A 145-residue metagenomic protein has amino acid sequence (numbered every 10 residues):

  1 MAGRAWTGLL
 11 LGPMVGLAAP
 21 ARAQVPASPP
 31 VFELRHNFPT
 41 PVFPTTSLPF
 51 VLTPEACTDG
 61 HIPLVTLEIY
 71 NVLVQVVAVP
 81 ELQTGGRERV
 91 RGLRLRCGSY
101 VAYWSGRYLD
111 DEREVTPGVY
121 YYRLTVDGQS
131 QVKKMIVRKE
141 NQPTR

Functional and structural regions predicted by a protein language model:
T7-G16: Bacterial N-terminal signal peptides
A21-R35, T46, R113, P117-R145: C-terminal tail/sorting-segment detector
V25-E68: Glycine-centered coil/turn sites that cap beta-strands in beta-rich domains
N37-T40, F50, V74, W104 (+2 more regions): Terminal processing/anchoring signals of secreted or surface-associated proteins and related intramolecular
L52-P54, G106, V126, V137: Hydrophobic beta-strand positions in extracellular immunoglobulin-like domains
I62, S99, P117-V119: Extracellular Ig-like/FN3 beta-sandwich strand-entry sites
L67-N71, L124: Conserved aromatic beta-strand anchor motif in extracellular beta-sandwich/beta-rich domains
L73-V115, V126-Q131: Glycine-centered tight-turn motifs at strand-turn-strand junctions
